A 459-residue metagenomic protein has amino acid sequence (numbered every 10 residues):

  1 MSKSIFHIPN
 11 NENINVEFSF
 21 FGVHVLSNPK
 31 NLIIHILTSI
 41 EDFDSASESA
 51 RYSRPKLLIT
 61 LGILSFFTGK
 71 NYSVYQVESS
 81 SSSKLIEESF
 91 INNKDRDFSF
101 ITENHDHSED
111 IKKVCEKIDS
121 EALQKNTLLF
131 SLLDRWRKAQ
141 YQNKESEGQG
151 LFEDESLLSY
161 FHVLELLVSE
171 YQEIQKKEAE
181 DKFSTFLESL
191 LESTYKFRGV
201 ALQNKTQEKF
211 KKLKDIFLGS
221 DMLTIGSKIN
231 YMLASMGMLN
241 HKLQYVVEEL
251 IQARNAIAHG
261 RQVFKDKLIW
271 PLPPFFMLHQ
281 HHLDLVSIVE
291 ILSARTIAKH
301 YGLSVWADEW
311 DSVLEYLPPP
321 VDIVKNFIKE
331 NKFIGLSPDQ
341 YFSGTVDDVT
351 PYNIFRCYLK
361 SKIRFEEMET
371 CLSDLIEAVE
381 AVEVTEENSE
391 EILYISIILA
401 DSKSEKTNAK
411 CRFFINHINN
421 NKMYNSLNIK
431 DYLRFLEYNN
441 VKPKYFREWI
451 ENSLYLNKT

Functional and structural regions predicted by a protein language model:
M1-E155, H162, L166, I174-K177 (+4 more regions): Charged, non-catalytic interaction/linker regions at domain boundaries that couple catalytic cores to substrate
K125-Q140, L223-N230, I257-K267: Active-site-adjacent bridging/hinge elements
Q142, L166, E170, A253-A256 (+1 more regions): Generic, well-ordered alpha-helical scaffold segments in large soluble proteins
S159-F161, K177-L187, R254, P271-F276: Amphipathic alpha-helical scaffolding segments
I174-E192, D308-L314, K410-H417: Short alpha-helical "patches" and their helix-cap loops
D181-H241, A409-C411: Flexible secondary-structure boundary motifs
K228-V305: Charge-enriched, short contiguous segments at helix-coil
W310-T459: Non-catalytic all-alpha helical scaffold/repeat segments
